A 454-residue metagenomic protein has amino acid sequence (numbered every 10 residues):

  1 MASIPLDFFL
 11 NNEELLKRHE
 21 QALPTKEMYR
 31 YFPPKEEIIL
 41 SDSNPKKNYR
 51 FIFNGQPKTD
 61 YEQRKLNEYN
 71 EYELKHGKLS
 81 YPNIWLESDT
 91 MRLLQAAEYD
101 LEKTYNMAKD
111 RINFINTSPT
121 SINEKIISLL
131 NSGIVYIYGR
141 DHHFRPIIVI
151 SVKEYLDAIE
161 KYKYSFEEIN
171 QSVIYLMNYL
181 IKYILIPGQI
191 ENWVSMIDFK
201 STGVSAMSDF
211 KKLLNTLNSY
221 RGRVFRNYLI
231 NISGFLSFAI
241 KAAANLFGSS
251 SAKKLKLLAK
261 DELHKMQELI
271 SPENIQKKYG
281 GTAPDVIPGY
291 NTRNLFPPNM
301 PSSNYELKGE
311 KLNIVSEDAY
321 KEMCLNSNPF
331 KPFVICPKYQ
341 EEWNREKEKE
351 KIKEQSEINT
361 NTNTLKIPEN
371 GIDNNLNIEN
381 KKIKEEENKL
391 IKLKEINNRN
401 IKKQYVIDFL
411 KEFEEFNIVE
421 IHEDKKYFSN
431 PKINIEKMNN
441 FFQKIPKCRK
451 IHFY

Functional and structural regions predicted by a protein language model:
M1-Y454: Basic, amphipathic alpha-helical/coil surface patches used to engage anionic, phosphate-bearing ligands and membranes
